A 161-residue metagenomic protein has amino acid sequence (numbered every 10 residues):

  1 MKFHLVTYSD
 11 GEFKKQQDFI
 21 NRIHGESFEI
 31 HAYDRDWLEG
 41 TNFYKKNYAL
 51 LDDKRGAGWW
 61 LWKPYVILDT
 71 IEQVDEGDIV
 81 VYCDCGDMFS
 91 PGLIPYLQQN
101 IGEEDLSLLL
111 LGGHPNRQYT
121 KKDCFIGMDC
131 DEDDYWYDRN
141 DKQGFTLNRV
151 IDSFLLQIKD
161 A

Functional and structural regions predicted by a protein language model:
M1-A161: Glycosyltransferase catalytic domains, chiefly GT-A lineage
